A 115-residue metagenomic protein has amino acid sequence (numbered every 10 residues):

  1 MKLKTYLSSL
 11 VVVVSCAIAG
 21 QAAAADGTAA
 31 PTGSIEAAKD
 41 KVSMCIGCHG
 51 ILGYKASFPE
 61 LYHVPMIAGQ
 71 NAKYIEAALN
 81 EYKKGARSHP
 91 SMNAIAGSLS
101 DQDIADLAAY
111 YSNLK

Functional and structural regions predicted by a protein language model:
M1-L10: Bacterial N-terminal signal peptides that target proteins for export
A19-G20: N-terminal signal peptide c-region/cleavage motif recognized by signal peptidases
A23-D26: Boundary of Sec targeting at the N-terminus
T28-T32, K39-V64, K84-S91, L114-K115: Periplasmic/extracellular electron-transfer cofactor-ligation site, primarily the c-type cytochrome heme-c attachment
T32, M66-G69, S98: Short, conserved sequence motifs enriched in acidic/basic residues, glycine, and aromatics that mark functional "hot
I67, Y74-I75, L79: Short, structured motif recognition centered on aromatic/hydrophobic residues
K73, K84-R87, I95-K115: C-terminal capping alpha-helices of c-type cytochrome domains
